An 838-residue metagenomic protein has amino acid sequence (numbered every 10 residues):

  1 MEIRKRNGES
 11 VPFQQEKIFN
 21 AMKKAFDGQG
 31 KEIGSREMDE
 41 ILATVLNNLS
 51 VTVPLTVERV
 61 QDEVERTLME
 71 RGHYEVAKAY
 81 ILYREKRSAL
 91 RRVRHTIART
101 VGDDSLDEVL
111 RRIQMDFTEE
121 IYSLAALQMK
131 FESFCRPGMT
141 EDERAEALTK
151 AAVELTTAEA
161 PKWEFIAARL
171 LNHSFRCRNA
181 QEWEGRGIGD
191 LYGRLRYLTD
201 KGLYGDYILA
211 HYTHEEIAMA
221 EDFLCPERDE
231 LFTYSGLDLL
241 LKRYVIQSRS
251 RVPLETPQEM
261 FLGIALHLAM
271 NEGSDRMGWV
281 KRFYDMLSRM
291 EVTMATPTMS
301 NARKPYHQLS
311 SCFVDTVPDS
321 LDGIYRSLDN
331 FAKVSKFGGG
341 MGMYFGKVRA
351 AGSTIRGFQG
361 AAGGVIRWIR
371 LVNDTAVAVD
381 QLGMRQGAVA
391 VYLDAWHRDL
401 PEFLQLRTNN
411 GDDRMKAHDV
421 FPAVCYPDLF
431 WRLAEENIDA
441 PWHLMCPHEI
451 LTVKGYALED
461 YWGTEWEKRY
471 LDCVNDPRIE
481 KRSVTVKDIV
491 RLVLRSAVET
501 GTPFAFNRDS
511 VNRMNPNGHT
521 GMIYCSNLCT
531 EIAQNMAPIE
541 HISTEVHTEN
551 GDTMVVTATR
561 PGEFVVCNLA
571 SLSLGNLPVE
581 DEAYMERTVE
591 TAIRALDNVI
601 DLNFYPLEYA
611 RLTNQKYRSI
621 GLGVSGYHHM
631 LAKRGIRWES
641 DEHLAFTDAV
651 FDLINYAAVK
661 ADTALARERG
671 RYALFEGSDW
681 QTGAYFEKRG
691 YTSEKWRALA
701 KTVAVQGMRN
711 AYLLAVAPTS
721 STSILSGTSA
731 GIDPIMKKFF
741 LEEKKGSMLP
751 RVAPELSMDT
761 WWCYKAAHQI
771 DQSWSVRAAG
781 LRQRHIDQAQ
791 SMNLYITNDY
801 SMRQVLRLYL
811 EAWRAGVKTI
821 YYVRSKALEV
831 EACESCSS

Functional and structural regions predicted by a protein language model:
E9, E32-L262, G278-Y284: Core nucleic-acid recognition elements
R66-M69, M139, E154, F232-R243 (+4 more regions): Core structural elements
A79-K86, V93, W163-L195, Y426 (+6 more regions): Terminal amphipathic helices with adjacent charged low-complexity linkers/tails
H173-E227, S310-S571, P578-V579, Y605-Y609 (+2 more regions): Active-site cavity-forming subdomains of large catalytic enzyme subunits
T213-C225, D229-D238, T530-Q534, L596 (+5 more regions): Catalytic alpha/beta core of large soluble enzyme barrels
F223-L239, R243, N271-P305, A332 (+1 more regions): Conserved oxyanion/phosphate-binding beta-strand-loop segments in alpha/beta enzyme cores
V252-D322, R469-S496, T500-A505, V650-K701: Gly/Pro-rich turn-and-neighbor structural signature
M286, K304, L328, T588-R611 (+3 more regions): Internal maturation/activation junctions in enzymes
